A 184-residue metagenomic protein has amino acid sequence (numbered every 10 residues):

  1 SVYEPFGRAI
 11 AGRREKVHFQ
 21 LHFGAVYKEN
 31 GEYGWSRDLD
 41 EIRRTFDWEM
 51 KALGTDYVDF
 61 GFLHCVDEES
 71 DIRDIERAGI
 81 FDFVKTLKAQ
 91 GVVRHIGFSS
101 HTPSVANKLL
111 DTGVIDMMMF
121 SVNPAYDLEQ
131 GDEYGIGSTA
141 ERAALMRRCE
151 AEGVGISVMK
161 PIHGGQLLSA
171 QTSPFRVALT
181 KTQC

Functional and structural regions predicted by a protein language model:
S1, Q20, Y57-L63, G97-F98 (+1 more regions): Short beta-strand segments at enzyme active-site cores
S1-L21, D56, A89: N-terminal binding-site loop/beta-alpha segment at the start of enzyme catalytic domains that lines or forms
P5, T45-W48, F83, A144: Alpha-helical elements of Rossmann-like donor-binding domains used by nucleotide-donor carbohydrate transfer enzymes
H18-H22, D59-L63, D116-N123: Non-cysteine beta-strand/loop elements that form the S-adenosyl-L-methionine
Y27-R43, E69-R73, L168: Active-site mouth loops of central-metabolism enzymes
R37-G54, S100-K108, P174: Short, acidic/polar
W48-D71: Active-site groove signature of glycoside hydrolases
V66-C184: Beta/alpha (TIM)-barrel catalytic core signal, keyed to glycine-rich beta->alpha loops juxtaposed to Asp/Glu that bind
